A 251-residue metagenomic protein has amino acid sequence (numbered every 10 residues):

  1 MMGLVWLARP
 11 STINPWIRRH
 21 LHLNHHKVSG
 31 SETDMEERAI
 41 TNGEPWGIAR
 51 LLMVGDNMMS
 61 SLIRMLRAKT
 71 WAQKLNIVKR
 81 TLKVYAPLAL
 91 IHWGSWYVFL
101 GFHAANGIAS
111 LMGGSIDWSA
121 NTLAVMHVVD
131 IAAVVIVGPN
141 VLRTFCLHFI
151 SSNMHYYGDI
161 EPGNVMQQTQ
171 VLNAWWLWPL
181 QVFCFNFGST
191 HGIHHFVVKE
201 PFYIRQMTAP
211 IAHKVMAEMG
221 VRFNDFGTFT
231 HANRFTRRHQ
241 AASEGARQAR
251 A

Functional and structural regions predicted by a protein language model:
M1-G43, H195-F196, D225: Non-transmembrane catalytic domains and loops of membrane-associated enzymes and transporters that build or traffic
T12-P15, R19, P139, F202-A209: Generic detection of long, well-ordered alpha-helical segments
I13, T144, K199: Residue-level signal for short amphipathic helical patches enriched in basic/charged and nearby hydrophobic residues
R18-G30, F149-D159, F187-P201: Histidine-centered catalytic micro-motifs
S29-N186, N233, G245-A251: Hydrophobic transmembrane alpha-helical segments that form the core helix bundle of multi-pass membrane enzymes
R38-I40, G47-L51, I193, P201-A251: A membrane-cytosol interface segment of integral membrane proteins
R143-L147, H191, P210: Feature representing long, continuous alpha-helical segments
F183-F185, T190-H191, T208-A209: A structural signal for short secondary-structure junctions
